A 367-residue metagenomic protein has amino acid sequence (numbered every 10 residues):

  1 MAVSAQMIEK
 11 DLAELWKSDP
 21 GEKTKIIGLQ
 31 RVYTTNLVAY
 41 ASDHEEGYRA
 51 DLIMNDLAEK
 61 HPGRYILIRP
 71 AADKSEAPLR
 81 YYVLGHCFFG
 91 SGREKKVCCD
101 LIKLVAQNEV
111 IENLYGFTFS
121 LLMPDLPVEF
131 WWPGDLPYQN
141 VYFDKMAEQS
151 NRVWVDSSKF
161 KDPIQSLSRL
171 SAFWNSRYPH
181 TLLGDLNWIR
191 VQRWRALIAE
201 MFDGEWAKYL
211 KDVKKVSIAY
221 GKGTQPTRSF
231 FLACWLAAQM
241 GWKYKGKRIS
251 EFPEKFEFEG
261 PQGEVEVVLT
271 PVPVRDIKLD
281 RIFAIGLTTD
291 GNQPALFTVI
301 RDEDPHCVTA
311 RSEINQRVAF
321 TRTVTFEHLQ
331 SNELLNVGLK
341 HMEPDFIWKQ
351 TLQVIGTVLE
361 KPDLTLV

Functional and structural regions predicted by a protein language model:
M1-I27, R31-L37, H44, L52-M54 (+4 more regions): C-terminal structured domains
M1-P133, Y138: An N-terminal, globular interaction/scaffold subdomain
D56-I68, L122-V128, E148-W154, F173-P179 (+1 more regions): Structural alpha-beta junctions
E76-Y82, N140, P226-F230, K255-G260: Short, solvent-exposed polar/charged micro-motifs at secondary-structure junctions
R80-G92, A147-F160, F173-P179, E257-K278: Acidic, Ser/Thr-rich peripheral helices and adjacent loops at domain boundaries
C98-C99, P124-P127, Q149-N151, V213 (+2 more regions): A broad structural signal for short, well-ordered beta-strand segments within beta-sheet-rich domains
K103, N108-Y209: Conserved, well-structured core segments that form the ligand-binding/active-site neighborhood of functional domains
N187-K255: ATP/pyrophosphate-binding catalytic subdomain of soluble kinases
